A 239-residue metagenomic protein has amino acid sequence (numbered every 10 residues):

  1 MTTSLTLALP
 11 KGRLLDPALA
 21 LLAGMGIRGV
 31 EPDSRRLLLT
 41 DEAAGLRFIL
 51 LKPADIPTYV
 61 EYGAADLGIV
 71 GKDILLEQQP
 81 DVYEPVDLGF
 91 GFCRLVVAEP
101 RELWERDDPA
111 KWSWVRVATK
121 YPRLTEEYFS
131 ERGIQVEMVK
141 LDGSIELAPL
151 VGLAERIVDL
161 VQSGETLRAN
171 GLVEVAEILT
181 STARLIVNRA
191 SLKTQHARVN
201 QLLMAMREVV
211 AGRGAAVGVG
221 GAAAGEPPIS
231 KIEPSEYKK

Functional and structural regions predicted by a protein language model:
M1-K239: Domain-level signature for soluble enzymes in the chorismate/prephenate branch of the shikimate pathway
